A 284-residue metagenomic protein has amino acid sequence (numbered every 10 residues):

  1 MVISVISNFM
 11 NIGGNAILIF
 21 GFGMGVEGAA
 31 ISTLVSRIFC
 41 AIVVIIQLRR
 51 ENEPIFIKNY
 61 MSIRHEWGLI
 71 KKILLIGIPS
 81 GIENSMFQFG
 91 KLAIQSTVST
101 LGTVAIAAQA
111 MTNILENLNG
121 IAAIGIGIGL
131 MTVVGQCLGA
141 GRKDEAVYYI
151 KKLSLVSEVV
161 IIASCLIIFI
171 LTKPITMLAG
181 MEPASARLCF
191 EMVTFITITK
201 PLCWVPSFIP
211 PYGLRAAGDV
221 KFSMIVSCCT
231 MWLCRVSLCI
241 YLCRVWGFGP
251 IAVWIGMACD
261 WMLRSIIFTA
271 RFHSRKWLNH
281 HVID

Functional and structural regions predicted by a protein language model:
I3-N11, A29-V44, I124-G127, I196-A216 (+3 more regions): Short runs within selected transmembrane alpha-helices of multi-pass transporters and secretion channels
S7, S36-C40, V44, L48 (+1 more regions): Transmembrane helical elements of multi-pass membrane transporters/channels
N8, I12, A16, A29 (+5 more regions): Hydrophobic positions within alpha-helical transmembrane segments of bacterial inner-membrane proteins
M10, M86, G90, I114 (+6 more regions): Residue-level signal for transmembrane alpha-helical positions in Major Facilitator Superfamily
G14-V26, S85-L118, Q136-C137, P174-P183 (+1 more regions): Helix-terminus/linker motif at the lipid-water interface of multi-pass membrane proteins
A16, F20, T33, I46 (+10 more regions): Transmembrane alpha-helix boundary and packing residues in multipass membrane permease domains and related
G21-I78, V134-K200, C243-D284: Short alpha-helical transmembrane segments in multi-pass integral membrane proteins
I106-T172, W204-C228: Small-residue-rich hydrophobic transmembrane alpha-helices
